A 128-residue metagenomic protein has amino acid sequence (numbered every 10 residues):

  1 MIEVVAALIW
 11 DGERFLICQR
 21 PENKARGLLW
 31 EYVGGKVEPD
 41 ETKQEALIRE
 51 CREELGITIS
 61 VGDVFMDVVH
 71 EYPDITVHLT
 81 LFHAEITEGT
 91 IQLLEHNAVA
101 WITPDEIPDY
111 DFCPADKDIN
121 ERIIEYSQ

Functional and structural regions predicted by a protein language model:
M1-L16, K36: Conserved N-terminal beta-strand and adjoining loop/helix that marks the start of the Nudix/MutT-like hydrolase domain
E3-V5, E13, V77-T80, N97: Change "...and in nucleic-acid phosphodiester-cleaving endonucleases..." to "...and in nucleic-acid processing enzymes
I9-W10, I17, I86, W101: Conserved hydrophobic "DFG−1" position in protein kinase catalytic cores
R14-E53: Conserved Nudix-box catalytic region and its N-terminal flanking loop in Nudix hydrolases and closely related
A46-R52, V64, F82, V99 (+1 more regions): Hydrophobic packing within well-folded, soluble alpha/beta domains
I57-D67: A short coil-to-beta-strand element that immediately follows conserved catalytic motifs
M66-T90, A98-A100: Active-site-adjacent beta-strand/loop module that shapes the phosphate/pyrophosphate-binding cleft
H83, Q92-I123: NUDIX/MutT-family hydrolases
